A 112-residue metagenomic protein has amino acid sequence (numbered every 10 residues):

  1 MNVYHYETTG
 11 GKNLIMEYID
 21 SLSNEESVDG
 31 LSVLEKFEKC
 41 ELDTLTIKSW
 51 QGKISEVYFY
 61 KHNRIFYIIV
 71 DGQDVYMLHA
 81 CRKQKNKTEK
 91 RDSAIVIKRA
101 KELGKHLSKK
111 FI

Functional and structural regions predicted by a protein language model:
M1-K61, D71-D74, R82-I112: Basic, Lys/Arg-enriched alpha-helical interface segments
R64-I68: Short, surface-exposed beta-strand/loop micro-motifs that present aromatic residues
L78: Conserved catalytic cores of phosphodiester-cleaving nucleases, focusing on short active-site segments
